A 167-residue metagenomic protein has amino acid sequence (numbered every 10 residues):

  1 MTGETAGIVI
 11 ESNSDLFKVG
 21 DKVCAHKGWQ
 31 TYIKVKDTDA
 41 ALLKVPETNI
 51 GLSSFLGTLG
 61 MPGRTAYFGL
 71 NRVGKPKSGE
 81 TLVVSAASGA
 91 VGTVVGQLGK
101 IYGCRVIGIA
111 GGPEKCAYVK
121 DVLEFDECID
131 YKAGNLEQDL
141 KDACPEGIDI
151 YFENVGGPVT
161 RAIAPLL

Functional and structural regions predicted by a protein language model:
M1-W29: Glycine-rich beta-strand-centered segment in the early N-terminal region that forms part of a ligand/cofactor-binding
L16-F17, P76, L167: Short, well-ordered loop/turn sites that connect or cap secondary structure elements
G20, T38-D39, G79, F125 (+1 more regions): Local beta-strand N-terminus motif with an aromatic residue
H26-L42: A structural motif shared across PLP-dependent enzymes of the aminotransferase-like
Y32, V91, P158-T160: Short glycine-rich, flexible loops that bind phosphorylated cofactors or substrates
A41-S53, G79-E80: Glycine/charged-rich beta-loop-alpha catalytic/anionic-binding loops adjacent to active sites
L56-G134: Mid-domain Rossmann-like dinucleotide-binding core that forms the NAD(H)/NADP(H) cofactor-binding site
A117, V122-L123, E127-L167: Glycine-rich cofactor phosphate-binding loops and adjacent beta1-alpha1 units of small-molecule cofactor enzyme domains
